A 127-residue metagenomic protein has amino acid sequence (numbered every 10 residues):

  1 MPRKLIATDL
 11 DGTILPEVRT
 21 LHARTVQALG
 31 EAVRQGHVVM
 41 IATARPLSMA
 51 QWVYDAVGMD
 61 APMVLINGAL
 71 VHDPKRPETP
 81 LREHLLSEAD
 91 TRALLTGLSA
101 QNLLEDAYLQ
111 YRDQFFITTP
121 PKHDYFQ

Functional and structural regions predicted by a protein language model:
M1-P2, Q35: Short loop/turn elements that form and flank the Walker-type P-loop nucleotide-binding site in RecA-like NTPase cores
P2-K4, M59-D60: Short loop/turn microsegments at loop-to-beta-strand junctions
K4-V18, L94: Asp-based phosphoryl-transfer active-site loop
A23-Q127: Active-site phosphate-binding/coordination module
